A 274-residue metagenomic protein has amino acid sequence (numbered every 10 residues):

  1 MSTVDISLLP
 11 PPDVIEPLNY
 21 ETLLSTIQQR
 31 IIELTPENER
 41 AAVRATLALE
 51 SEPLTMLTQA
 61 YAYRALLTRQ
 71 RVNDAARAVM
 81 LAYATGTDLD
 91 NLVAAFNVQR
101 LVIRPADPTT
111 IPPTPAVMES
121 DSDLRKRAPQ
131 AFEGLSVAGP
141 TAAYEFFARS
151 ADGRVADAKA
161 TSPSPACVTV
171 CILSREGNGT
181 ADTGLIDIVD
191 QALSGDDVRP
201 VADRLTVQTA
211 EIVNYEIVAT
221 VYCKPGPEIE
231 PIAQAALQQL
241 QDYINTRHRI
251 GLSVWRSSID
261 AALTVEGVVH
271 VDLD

Functional and structural regions predicted by a protein language model:
M1-V137, I232-D274: N-terminal polar alpha-helical/low-complexity "assembly arms" that mediate subunit docking, oligomerization
E133-L252: Carbohydrate-recognition loop of C-type lectin domains
